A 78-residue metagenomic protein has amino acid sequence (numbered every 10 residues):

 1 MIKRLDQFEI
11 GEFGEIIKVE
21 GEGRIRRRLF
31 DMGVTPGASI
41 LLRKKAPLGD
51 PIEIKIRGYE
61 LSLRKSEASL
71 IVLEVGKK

Functional and structural regions predicted by a protein language model:
M1-Q7, P51: Ubiquitin-like/PB1-type beta-grasp interaction modules and other compact soluble beta-rich domains
K18-E22: A structural micro-motif recognizing beta-strand termini and the immediately following turn/loop segments
I25-R28: Short alpha-helix capping/helix-loop boundary micro-motifs
L48-K78: C-terminal structural segments of small proteins and small subunits
